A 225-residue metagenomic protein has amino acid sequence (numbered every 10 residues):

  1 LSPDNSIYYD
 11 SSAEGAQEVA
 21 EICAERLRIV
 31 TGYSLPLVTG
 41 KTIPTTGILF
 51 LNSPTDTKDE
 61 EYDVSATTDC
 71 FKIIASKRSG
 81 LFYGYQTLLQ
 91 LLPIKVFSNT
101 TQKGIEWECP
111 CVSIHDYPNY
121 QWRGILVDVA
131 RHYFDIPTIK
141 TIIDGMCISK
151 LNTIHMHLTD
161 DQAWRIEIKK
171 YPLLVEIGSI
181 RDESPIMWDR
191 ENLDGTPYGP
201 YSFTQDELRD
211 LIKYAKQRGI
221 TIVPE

Functional and structural regions predicted by a protein language model:
L1-Y120: Contiguous, structured surface segment used for ligand recognition
I74-A75, R123-I136, R190-D206: The substrate-binding groove and active-site-proximal loops of carbohydrate-active enzymes, especially glycoside
L81, I139, T204, L208: Aromatic/hydrophobic pocket-lining residues that form the small-molecule binding cavity in soluble enzyme cores
Y120-R123, K150-N152, K216-I220: Short, well-ordered coil/turn segments that N-cap beta-strands
R123-V127, I154-M156, I222-P224: Hydrophobic faces of well-ordered beta-strands that scaffold small-molecule active sites in alpha/beta enzyme cores
D128-D161, Y201: A conserved hydrophobic secondary-structure block that centers on an alpha-helix together with its immediately flanking
I142, L211, I222: Aromatic/hydrophobic pocket-lining residues that form π-stacking "cages" and hydrophobic walls in ligand
Q162-Q217: Aromatic- and acidic-residue-enriched carbohydrate-binding clefts of CAZyme catalytic domains
